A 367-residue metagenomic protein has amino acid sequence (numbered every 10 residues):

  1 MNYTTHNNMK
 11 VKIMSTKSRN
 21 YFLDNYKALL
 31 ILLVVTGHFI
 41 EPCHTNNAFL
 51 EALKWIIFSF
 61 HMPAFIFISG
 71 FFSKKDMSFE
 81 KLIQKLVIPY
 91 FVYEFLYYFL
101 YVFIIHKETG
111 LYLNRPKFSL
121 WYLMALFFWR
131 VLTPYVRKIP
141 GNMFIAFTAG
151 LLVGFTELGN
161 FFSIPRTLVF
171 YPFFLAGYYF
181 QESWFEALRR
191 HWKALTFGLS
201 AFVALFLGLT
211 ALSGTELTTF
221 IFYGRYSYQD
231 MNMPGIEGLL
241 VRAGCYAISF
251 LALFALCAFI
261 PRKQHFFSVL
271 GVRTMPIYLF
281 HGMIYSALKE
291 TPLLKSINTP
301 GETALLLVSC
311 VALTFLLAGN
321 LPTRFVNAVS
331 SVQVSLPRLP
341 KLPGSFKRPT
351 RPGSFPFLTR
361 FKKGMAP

Functional and structural regions predicted by a protein language model:
N2-P367: Alpha-helical transmembrane segments and their immediate juxtamembrane cytosolic regions
